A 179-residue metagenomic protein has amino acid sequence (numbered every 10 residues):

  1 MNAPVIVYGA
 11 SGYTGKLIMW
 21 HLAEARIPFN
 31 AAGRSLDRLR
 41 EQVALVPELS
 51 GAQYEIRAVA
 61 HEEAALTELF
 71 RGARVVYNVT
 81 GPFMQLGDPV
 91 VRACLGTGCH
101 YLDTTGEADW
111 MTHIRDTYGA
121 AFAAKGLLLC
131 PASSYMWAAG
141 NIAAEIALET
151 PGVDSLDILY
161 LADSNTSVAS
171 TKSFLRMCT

Functional and structural regions predicted by a protein language model:
P4, P28-N30, E55, S155: Residues at the starts of beta-strands that form the adenosine-phosphate
V5-A25: N-terminal Rossmann NAD(P)H-binding glycine-rich loop of SDR-like oxidoreductase domains
S11-Y13, S35-D37, A108, S134-N141 (+1 more regions): Gly/Ser/Thr-rich loops at beta-strand to alpha-helix junctions that form or flank small-molecule/cofactor-binding
R26-R38: Conserved glycine-rich Rossmann-like NAD(P)H-binding loop of the short-chain dehydrogenase/reductase
E41-H113: NAD(P)H-binding glycine-rich loop region in Rossmannoid oxidoreductase-like domains and their noncatalytic homologs
T105-L128: Rossmann-fold NAD(P)-binding glycine/threonine-rich loop
S134-M136, G140-T179: Conserved anion/nucleotide-ligand pocket segment
